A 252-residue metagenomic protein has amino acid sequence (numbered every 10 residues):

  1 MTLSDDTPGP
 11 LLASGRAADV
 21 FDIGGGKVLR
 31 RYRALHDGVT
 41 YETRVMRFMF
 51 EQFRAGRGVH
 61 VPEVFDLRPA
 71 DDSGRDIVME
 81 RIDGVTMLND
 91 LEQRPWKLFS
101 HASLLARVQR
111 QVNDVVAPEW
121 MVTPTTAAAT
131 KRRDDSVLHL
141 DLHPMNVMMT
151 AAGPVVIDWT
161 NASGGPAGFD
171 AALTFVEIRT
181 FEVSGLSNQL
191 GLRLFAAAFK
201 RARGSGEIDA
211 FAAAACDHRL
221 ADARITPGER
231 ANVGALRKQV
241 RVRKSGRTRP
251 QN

Functional and structural regions predicted by a protein language model:
M1-T7: Juxta-kinase regulatory segment immediately upstream of eukaryotic protein kinase catalytic domains
G9-E42: ATP-binding glycine-rich loop module of kinase domains
D19-D22, W120-M121, T126-F169: Active-site acidic catalytic loop and adjacent metal/ATP-binding pocket of ATP-dependent phosphoryl transfer enzymes
E42, M46-M49, Q109, T174: AlphaC helix (C-helix) of the protein kinase catalytic domain N-lobe, especially the conserved acidic-hydrophobic
F50-L67: Conserved HxN/HPN-centered segment at the entrance to the catalytic loop of eukaryotic protein kinase-like domains
A55, L88-P124, L138-L140, M145 (+1 more regions): Conserved kinase catalytic-core helix
F65-R107, A128-A129: Conserved structural core of kinase catalytic domains
G84, L104, L173-N252: Helix-rich C-terminal or lid/interface subdomains of diverse kinases
